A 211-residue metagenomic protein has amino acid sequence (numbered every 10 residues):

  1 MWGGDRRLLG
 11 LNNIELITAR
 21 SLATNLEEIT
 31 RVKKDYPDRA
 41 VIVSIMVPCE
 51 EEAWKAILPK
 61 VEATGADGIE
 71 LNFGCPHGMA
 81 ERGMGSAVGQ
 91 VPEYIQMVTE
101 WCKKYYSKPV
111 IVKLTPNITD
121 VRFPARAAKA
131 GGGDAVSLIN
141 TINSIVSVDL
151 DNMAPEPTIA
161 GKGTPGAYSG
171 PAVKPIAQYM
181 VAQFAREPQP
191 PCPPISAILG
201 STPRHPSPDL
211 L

Functional and structural regions predicted by a protein language model:
M1-A56: N-terminal capping/small domains of soluble enzymes
K34, P48-I195, R204-L211: Alpha/beta enzyme core
S201: Conserved glycine-rich SAM-binding loop
